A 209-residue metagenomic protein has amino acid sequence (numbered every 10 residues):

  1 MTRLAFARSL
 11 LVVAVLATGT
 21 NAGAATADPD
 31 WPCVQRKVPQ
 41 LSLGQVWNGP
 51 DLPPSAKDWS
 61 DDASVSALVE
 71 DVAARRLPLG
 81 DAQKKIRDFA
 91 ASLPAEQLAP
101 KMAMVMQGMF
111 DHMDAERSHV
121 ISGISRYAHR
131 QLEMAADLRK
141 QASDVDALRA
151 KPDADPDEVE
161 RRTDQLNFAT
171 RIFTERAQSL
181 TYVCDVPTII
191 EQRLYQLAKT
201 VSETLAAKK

Functional and structural regions predicted by a protein language model:
M1-L10: Bacterial N-terminal signal peptides that target proteins for export
S9-G19: Bacterial N-terminal signal peptides
A24-A99: N-terminal Sec/ER secretory leader and immediately downstream segment of secreted/extracellular precursors
L93-S122: Short, charge-rich amphipathic alpha-helices with coiled-coil/heptad character
S118, S125, H129, A136 (+3 more regions): Heptad-repeat alpha-helical rod positions in long coiled-coil/spectrin-like domains
V120, Y127, Q131-R149: Non-transmembrane amphipathic alpha-helical segments
K140-F168: Short E/K-rich amphipathic alpha-helical oligomerization segments
D157-K209: Alpha-helical oligomerization segments
